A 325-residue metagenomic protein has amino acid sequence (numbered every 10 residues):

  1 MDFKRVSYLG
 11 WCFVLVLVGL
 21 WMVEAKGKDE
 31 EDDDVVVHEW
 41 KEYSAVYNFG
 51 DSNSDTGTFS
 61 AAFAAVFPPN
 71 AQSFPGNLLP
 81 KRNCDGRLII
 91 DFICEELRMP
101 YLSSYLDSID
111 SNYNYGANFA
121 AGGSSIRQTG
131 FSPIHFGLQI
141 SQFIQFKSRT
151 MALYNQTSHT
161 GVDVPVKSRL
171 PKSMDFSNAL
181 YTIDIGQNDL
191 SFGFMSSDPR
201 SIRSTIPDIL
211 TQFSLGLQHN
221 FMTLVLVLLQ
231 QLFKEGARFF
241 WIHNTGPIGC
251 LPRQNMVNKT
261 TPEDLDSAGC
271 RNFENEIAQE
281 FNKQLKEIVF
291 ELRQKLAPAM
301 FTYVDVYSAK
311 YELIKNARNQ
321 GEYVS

Functional and structural regions predicted by a protein language model:
D2-S325: Conserved active-site regions of diverse hydrolases
